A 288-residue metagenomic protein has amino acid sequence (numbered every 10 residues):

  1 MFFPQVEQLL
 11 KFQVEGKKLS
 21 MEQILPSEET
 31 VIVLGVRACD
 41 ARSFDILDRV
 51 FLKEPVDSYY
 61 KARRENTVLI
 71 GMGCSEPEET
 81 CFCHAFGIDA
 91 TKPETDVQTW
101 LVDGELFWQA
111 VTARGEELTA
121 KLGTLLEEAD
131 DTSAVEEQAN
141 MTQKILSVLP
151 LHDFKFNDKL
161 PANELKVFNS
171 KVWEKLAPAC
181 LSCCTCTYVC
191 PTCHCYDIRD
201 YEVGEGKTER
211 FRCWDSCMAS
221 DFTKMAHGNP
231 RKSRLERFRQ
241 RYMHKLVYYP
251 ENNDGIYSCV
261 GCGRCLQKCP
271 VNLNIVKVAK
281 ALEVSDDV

Functional and structural regions predicted by a protein language model:
M1-N163: Iron-sulfur-associated redox domains of electron-transfer enzymes in respiratory and anaerobic energy metabolism
R37, C184, Y188, Q267: Short alpha-helical basic/polar micro-motif
R42-S43, V189, K268-C269: Hydrophobic positions within alpha-helical membrane elements
F156-P178, Y196-V288: Ferredoxin-type iron-sulfur electron-transfer modules in oxidoreductases and energy-metabolism complexes
P178-I198: Basic (Lys/Arg-enriched) interaction patch that binds polyanionic ligands
